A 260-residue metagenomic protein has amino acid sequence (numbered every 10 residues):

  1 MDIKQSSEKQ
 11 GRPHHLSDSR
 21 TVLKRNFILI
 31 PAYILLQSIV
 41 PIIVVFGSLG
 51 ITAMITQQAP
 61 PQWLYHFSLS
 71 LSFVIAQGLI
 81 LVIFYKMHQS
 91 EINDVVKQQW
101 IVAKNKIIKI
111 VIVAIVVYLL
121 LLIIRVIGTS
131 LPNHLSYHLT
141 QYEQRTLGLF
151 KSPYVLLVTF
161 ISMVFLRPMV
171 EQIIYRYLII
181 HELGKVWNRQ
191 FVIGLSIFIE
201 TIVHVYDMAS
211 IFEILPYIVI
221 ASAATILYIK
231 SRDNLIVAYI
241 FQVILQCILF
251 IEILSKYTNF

Functional and structural regions predicted by a protein language model:
M1-I110, L119, S210, C247-F260: N-terminal, membrane-interfacial amphipathic/helix-forming hydrophobic leader that caps and precedes the first
T21-V22, L122, V164, I173: Short alpha-helical segments used as structural interaction elements across diverse proteins
Y33, E143-L147, R189-F191, T201: Short acidic/polar alpha-helix capping motifs at helix-coil junctions
Y33, H138-L139, Q144, Y175-G184: Membrane-associated alpha-helix detector
L35, I39, I43, I75-V82 (+13 more regions): Generic alpha-helical transmembrane segments of integral inner-membrane proteins, especially permease/transport modules
V44-T56, F84-Q89, L121, R125-N133 (+4 more regions): Membrane-water interface at transmembrane helix exits
M54-L64, I92-R167: Juxtamembrane helix-loop-helix connectors linking adjacent transmembrane helices in multi-pass membrane enzymes
P153-F260: Transmembrane helix-loop-helix hairpins at the membrane interface of multi-pass integral membrane proteins
